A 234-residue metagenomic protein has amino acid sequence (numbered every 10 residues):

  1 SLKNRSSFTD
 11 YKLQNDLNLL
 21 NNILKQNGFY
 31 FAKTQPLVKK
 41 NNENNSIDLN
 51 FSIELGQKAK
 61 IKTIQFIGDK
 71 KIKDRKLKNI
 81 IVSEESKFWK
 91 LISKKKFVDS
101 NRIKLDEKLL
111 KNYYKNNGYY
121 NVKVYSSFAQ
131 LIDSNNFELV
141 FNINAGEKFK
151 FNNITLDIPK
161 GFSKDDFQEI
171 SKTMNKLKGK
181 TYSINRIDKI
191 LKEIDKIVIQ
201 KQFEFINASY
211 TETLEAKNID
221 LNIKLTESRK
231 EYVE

Functional and structural regions predicted by a protein language model:
S1-E234: Interaction-mediating elements
